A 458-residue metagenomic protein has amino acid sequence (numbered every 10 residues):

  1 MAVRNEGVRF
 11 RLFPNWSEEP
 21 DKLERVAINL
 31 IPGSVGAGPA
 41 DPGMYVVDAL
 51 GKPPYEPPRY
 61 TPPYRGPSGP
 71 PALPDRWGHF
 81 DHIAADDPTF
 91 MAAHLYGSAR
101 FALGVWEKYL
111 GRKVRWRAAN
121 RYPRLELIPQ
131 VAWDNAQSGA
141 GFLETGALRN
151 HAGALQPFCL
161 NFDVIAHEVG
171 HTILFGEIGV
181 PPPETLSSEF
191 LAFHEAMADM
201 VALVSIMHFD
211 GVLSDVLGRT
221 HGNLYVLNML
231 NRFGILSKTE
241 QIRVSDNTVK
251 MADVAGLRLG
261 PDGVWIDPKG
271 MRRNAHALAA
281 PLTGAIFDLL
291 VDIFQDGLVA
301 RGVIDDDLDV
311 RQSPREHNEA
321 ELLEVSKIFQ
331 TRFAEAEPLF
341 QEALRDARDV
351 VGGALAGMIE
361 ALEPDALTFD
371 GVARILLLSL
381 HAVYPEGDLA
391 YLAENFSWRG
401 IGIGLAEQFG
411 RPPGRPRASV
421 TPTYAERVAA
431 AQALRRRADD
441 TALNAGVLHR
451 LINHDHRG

Functional and structural regions predicted by a protein language model:
M1-R100, E107, W116-N120, F175 (+1 more regions): Acidic/polar low-complexity interaction segments
T89-A92, A99-I165, L174-G458: Zinc-dependent metallohydrolase catalytic domains
